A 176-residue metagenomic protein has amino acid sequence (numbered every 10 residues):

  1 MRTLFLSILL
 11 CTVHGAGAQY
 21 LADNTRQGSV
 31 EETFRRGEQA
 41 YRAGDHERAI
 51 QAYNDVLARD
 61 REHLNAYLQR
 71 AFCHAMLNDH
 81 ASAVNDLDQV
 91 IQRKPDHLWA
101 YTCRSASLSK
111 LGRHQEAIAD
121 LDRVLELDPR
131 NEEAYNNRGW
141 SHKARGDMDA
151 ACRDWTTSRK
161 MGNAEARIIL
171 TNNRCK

Functional and structural regions predicted by a protein language model:
R2-S7, H14-K176: Alpha-helical tetratricopeptide repeat
